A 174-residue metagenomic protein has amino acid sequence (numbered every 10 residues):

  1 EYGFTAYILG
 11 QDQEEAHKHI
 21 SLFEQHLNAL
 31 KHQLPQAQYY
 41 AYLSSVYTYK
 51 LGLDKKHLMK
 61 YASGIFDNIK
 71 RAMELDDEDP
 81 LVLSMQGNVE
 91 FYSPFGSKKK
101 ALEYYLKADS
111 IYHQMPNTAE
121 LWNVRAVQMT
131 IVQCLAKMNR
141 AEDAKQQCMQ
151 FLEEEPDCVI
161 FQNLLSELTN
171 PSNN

Functional and structural regions predicted by a protein language model:
E1-G10, Q33-L53, E78-P94, W122-Q133: Amphipathic alpha-helical repeat scaffolds of TPR domains
A6-K18, T48-A62, Y92-L102, K137-E142: Short coil/turn connectors between adjacent alpha-helices in alpha-solenoid helical repeat scaffolds
Q25-Y40, K70-E78, D109-V124: Flexible helix-coil transition and linker loops at the boundaries of alpha-helical arrays
K98-A108, R125-T130: Alpha-helical membrane segments in multi-pass integral membrane proteins
T118-N174: Terminal, low-structured helical/coil segments at or just beyond the last alpha-helical repeat
